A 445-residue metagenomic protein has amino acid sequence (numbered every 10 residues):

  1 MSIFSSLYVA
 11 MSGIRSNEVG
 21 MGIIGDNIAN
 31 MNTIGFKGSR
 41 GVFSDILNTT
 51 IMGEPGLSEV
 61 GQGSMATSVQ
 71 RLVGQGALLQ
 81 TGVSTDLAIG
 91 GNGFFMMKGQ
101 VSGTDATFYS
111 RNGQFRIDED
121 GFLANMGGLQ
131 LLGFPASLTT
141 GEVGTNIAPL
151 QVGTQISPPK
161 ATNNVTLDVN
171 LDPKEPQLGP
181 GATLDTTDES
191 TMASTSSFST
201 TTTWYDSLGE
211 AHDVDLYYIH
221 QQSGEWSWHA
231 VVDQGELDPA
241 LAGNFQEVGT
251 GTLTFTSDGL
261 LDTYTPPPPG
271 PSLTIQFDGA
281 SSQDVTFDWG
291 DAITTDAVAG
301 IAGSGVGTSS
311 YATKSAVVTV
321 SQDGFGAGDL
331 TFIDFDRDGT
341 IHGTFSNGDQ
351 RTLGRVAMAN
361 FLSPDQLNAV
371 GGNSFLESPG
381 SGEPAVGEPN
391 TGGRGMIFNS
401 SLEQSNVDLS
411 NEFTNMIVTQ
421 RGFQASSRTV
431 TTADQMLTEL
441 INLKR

Functional and structural regions predicted by a protein language model:
M1-R40, D45: N-terminal intrinsically disordered, low-complexity, charge/repeat-rich segments that act as generic
I14-N17, M21, L409, M416 (+1 more regions): Amphipathic alpha-helical coiled-coil segments
K37-V407, N411-N415, G422: Small/polar low-complexity and glycine-rich loop motifs
S426: Acidic/polar, glycine-anchored loop/turn motif associated with catalytic or activation segments that engage anionic
M436-R445: Structured functional modules or segments
